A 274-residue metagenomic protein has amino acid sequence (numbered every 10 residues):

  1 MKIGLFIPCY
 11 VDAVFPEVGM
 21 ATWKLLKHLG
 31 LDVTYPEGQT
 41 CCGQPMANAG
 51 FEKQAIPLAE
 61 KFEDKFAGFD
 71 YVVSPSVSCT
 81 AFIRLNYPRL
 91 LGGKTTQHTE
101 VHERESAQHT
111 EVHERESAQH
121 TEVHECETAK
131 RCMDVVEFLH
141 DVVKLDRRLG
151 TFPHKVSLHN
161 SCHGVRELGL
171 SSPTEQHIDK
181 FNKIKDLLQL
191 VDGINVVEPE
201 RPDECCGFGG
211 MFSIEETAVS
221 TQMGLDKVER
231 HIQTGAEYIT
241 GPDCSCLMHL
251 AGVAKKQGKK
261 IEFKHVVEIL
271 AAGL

Functional and structural regions predicted by a protein language model:
M1-L274: Iron-sulfur cluster-binding electron-transfer modules in prokaryotic oxidoreductases
